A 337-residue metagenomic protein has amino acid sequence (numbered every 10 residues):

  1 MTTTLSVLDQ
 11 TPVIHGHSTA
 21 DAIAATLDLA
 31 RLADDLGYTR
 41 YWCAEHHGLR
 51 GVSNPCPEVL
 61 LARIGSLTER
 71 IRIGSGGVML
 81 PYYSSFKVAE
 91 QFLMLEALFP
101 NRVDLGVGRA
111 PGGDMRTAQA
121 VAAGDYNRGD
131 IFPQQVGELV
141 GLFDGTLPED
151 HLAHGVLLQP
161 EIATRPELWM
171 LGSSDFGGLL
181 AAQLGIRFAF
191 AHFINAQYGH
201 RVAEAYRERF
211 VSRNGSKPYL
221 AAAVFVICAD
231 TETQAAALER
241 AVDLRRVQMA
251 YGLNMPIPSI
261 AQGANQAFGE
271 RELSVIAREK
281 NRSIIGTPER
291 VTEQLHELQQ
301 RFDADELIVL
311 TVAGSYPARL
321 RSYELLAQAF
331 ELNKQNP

Functional and structural regions predicted by a protein language model:
M1-I71: N-terminal beta1-alpha1-beta2 module of alpha/beta enzyme domains
T2, S6-T19, P81-L147, F188: Flexible, glycine-rich active-site loops centered on histidine and acidic residues that chelate a metal or position
L5, A33, G37, E45 (+6 more regions): Conserved, mostly hydrophobic/aromatic
L5-D9, Y41-C43, I73-S75, V103-V107 (+4 more regions): Hydrophobic faces of well-ordered beta-strands that scaffold small-molecule active sites in alpha/beta enzyme cores
D9-A24, V78-S85, I162-G172, E279-P288: Active-site mouth loops of central-metabolism enzymes
D34-D35, L61-E69, E96-R102, A182-Q183 (+2 more regions): Acidic (Asp/Glu)-rich catalytic clusters
D125-L158, Y198-A304, K334-N336: An alpha-helical appendage that flanks or caps ligand/catalytic pockets
S174-Q197, V202-A203: A conserved active-site cap/scaffold subdomain adjacent to cofactor or substrate pockets
